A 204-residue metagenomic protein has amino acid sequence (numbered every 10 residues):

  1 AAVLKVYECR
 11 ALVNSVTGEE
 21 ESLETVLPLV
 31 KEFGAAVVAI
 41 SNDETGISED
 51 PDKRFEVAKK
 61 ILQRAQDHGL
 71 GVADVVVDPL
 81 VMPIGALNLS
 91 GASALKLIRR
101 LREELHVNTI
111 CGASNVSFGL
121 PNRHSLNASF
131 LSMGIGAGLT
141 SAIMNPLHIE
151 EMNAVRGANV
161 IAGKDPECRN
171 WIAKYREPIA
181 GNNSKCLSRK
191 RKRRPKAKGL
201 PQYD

Functional and structural regions predicted by a protein language model:
A1-V6: N-terminal active-site wall of soluble small-molecule enzyme domains
A11-E20, L89: Catalytic beta/alpha-barrel core
T25, E32-N183: Catalytic alpha/beta core domains of metabolic enzymes, predominantly
A180, C186-D204: Terminal or standalone catalytic/regulatory effector modules within metabolic enzymes and repeat proteins
